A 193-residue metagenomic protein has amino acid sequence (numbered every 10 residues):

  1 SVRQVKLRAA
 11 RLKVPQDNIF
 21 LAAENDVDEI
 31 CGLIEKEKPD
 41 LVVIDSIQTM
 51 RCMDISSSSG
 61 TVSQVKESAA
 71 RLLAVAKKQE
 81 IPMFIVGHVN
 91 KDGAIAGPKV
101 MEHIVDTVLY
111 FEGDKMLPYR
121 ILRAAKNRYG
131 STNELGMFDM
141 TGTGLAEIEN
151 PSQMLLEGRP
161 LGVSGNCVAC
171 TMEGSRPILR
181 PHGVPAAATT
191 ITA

Functional and structural regions predicted by a protein language model:
S1-A74: Conserved inter-motif catalytic segment of the P-loop NTP-binding fold
S1-Q4, R11-V14, N25-E29, I47-M50 (+7 more regions): Conserved nucleotide-binding/hydrolysis micro-motifs of P-loop NTPases
V5, D45, G87, V105 (+2 more regions): Residue-level signature of catalytic and energy-coupling elements of molecular machines, predominantly ATP/GTP-dependent
K6, M53-D54, A94-A96, R120-I121 (+1 more regions): Short glycine-/acidic-enriched loop or helix-start segments at secondary-structure transitions that form or flank
A9, A94-I104: Short regulatory helix/loop adjacent to the ATP-binding pocket of P-loop NTPases
D17, E80-I81, H103-T107, R120 (+2 more regions): Short glycine-/polar-rich loops that comprise or flank the Walker A/P-loop and associated switch/sensor motifs
E35-V42, Q48, G113-A193: Conserved P-loop NTPase
S63-H88, I104-K115: Substrate-engagement module of ASCE P-loop NTPases
